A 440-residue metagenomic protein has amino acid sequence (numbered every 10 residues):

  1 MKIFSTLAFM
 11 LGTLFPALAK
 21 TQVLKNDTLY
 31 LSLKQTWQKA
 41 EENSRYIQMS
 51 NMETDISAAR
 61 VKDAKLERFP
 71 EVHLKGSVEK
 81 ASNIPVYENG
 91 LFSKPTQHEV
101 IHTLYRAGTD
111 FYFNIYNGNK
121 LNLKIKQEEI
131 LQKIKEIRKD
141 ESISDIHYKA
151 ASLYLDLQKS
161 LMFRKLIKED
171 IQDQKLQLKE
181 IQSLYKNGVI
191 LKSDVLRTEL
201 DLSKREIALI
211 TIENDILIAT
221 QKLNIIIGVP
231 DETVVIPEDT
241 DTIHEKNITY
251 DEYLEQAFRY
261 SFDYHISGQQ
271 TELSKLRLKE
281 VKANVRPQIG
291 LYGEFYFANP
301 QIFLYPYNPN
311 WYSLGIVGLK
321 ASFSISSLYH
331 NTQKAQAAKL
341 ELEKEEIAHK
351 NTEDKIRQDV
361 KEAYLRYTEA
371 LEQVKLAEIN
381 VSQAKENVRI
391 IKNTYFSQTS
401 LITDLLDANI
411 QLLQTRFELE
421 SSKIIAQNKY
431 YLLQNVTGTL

Functional and structural regions predicted by a protein language model:
M1-L33, L440: Bacterial Sec-dependent N-terminal signal peptides
K20-H73, S77, N83, D231-E272 (+2 more regions): Bacterial Sec-pathway N-terminal export signals of envelope proteins
V23-L29, K75-F113, E238-N247, K279 (+2 more regions): Small/polar, glycine/serine/threonine/aspartate-rich low-complexity segments that form flexible
L31-Q35, A59, K139, D145-Q256 (+3 more regions): Periplasmic alpha-helical coiled-coil/stalk elements that build and connect Gram-negative outer-membrane
Y46, E71-H73, K120, T211 (+2 more regions): Membrane-spanning beta-strand positions in outer-membrane beta-barrel proteins
Q48-M52, K65-L66, I101, I115-I143 (+8 more regions): Sec/SRP-type N-terminal targeting helices
K204-V229, V381-T439: Short segments within alpha-helical structural elements
